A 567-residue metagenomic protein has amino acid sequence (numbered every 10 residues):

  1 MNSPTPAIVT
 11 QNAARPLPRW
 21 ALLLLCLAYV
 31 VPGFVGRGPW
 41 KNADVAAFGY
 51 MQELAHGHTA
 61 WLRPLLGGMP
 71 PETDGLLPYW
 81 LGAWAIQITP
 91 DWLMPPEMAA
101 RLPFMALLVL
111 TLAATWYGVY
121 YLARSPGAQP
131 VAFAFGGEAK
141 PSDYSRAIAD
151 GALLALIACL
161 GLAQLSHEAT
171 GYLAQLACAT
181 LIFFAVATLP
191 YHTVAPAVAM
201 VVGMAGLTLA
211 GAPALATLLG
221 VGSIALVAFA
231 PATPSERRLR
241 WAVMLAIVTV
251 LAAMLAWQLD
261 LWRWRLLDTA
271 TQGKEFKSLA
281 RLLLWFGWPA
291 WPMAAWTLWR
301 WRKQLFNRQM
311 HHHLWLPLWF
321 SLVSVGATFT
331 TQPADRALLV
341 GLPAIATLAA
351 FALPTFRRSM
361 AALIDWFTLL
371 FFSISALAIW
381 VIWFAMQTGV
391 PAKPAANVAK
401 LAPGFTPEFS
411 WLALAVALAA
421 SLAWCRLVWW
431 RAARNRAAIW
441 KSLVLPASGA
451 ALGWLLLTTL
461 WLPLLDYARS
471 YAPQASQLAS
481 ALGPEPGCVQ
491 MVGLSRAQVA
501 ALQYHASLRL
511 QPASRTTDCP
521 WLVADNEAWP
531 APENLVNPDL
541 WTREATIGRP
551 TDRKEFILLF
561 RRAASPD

Functional and structural regions predicted by a protein language model:
N2-L23, T188-D567: Membrane-embedded architecture of ER/inner-membrane glycosylation machinery
L27-W61, L267-D268: Aromatic-rich transmembrane-lumenal/periplasmic boundary elements in polytopic membrane proteins
A47-T73, L77, W84-I88: Extracytosolic helix-loop segments that constitute the early lumenal/periplasmic catalytic or substrate-binding loops
L76, W80, T89-G118, S142-D150 (+2 more regions): Loop-to-helix entry region of an early transmembrane alpha helix in multi-pass inner-membrane enzymes
I88, G118-Y121, P126, P190 (+1 more regions): Terminal, non-globular segments
L102-K140, I157-A158, L181: Transmembrane-helix motifs of polytopic, lipid-linked glycan transferases
G161, A174-Y191, I345-L348: Specific aromatic-rich, kink-prone transmembrane helix
G161-A174, A212-L215: Short acidic/glycine- and proline-prone juxtamembrane loop motifs at membrane-interface regions of multi-pass membrane
